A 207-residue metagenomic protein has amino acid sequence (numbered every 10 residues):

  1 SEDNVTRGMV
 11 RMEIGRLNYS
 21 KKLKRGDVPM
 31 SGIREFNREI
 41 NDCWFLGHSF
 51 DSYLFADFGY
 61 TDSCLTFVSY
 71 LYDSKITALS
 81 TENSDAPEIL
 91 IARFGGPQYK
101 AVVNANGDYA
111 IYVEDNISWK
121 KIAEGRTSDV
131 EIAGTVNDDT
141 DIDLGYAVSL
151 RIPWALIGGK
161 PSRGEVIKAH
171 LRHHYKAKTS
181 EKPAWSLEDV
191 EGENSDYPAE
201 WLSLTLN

Functional and structural regions predicted by a protein language model:
S1-N207: Structural preference for beta-rich elements and adjacent junctions enriched in aromatics
